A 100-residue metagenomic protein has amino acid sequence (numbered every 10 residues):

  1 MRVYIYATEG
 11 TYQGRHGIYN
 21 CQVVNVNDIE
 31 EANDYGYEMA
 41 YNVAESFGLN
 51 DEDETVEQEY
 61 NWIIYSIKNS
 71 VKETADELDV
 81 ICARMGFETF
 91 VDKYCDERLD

Functional and structural regions predicted by a protein language model:
M1-N20: Short aromatic-glycine-(Arg/Gly/Cys) micro-motifs in beta-strand/loop hairpins
Y6, N27, Y65-K68: A structural detector for beta-sheet-dominated domains
H16-E30: A short, exposed loop/beta-hairpin motif centered on an aromatic-Gly-Thr core
E31-G36: Short, conserved charged micro-motifs
E38-D100: Short, mixed-charge low-complexity intrinsically disordered segments
